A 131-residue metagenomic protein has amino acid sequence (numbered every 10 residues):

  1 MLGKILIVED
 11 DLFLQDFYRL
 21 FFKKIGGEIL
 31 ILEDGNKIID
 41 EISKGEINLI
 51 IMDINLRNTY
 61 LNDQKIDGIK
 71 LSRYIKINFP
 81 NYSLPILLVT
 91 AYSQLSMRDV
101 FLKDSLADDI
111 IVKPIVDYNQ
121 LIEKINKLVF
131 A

Functional and structural regions predicted by a protein language model:
E9: Conserved acidic carboxylate
L12-N36: Two-component/phosphorelay signaling modules centered on CheY-like receiver
L30-I51, T59: Acidic, metal-coordinating helix/loop segments flanking the phosphotransfer/catalytic sites of two-component signaling
K37, P114-I125: C-terminal output helix
S43-G45, Y74-S83, D104-S105: Conserved phosphotransfer cores of two-component systems
T59-Y82: Short amphipathic alpha-helix used as the core "switch/output" element in two-component signaling
N62-I66, S93-I111, Q120-I122: Alpha4 helix (beta4-alpha4-beta5 surface) of REC/receiver domains from two-component response regulators
V89-T90: Hydrophobic/aromatic residues positioned on beta-strands within the core alpha/beta folds
